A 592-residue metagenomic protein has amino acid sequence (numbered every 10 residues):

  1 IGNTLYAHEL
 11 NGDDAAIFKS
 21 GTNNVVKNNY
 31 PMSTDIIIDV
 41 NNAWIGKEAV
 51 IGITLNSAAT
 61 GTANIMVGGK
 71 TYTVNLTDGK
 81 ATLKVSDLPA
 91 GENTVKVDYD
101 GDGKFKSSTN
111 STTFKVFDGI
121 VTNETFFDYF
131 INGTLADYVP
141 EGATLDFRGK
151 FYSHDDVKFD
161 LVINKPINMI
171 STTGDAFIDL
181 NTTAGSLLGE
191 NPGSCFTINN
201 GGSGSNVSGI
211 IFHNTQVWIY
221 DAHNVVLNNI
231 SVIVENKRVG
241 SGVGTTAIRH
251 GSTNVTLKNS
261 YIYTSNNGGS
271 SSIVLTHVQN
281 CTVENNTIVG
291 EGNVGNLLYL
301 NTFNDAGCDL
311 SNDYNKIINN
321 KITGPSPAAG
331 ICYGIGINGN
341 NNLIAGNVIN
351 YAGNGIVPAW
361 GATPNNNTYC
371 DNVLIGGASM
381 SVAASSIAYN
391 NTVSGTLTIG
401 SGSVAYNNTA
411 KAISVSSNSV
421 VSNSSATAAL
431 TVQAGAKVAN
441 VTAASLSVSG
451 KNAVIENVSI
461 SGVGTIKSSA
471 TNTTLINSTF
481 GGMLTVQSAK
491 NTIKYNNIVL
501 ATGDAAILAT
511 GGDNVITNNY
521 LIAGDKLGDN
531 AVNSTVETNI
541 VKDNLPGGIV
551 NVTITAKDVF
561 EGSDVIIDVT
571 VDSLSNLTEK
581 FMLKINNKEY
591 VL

Functional and structural regions predicted by a protein language model:
G2-A15, S20, D179-N191, V234-G242 (+6 more regions): Acidic/polar low-complexity surface segments
N3, H8, N24, N29 (+23 more regions): Consensus "Asn ladder" position of solenoid repeat domains
D14-I17, K158-D160, G193-T197, Q216-W218 (+15 more regions): Structural detector of coil-to-beta-strand junctions
V26-D118, I540-L592: Solvent-exposed beta-strand/loop surfaces, strongest in extracytoplasmic domains of secreted and cell-surface proteins
A59-A63, A143, S205, V225 (+5 more regions): Short beta-strand/loop motifs in extracellular/secreted proteins, especially within beta-sandwich accessory domains
G119-H154: Acidic Gly/Asp/Thr-rich repetitive segments characteristic of extracellular carbohydrate-active and adhesion proteins
S153-I170, I178-V225, K237-S252, V274-V278 (+6 more regions): Extracellular beta-strand-rich solenoid/capping regions of secreted or surface-exposed proteins that bind or remodel
